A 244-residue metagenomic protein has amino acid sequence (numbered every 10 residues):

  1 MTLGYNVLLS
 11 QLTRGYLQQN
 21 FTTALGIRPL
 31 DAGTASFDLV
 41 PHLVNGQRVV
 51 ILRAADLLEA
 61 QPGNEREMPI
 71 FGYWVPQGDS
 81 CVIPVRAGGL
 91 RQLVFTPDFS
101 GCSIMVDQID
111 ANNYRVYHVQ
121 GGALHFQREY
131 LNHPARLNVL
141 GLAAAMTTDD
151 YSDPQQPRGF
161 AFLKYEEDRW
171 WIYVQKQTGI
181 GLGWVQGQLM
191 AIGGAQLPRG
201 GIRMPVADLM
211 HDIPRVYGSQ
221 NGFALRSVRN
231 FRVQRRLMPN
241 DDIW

Functional and structural regions predicted by a protein language model:
M1-W244: Active-site microenvironment for binding and transforming phosphate-containing groups
